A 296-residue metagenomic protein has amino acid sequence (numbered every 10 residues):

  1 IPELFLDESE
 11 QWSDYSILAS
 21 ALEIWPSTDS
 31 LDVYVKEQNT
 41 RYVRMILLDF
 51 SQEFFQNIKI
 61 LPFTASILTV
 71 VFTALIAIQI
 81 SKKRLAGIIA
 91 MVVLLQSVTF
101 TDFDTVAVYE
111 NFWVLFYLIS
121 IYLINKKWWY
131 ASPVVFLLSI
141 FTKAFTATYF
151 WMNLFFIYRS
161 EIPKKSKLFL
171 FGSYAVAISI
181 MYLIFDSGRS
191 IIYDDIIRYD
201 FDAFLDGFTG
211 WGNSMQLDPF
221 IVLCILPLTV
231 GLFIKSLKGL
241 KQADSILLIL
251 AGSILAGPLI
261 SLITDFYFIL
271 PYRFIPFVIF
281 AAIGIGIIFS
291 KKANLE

Functional and structural regions predicted by a protein language model:
P2, K165-L232: Membrane-lumen/periplasm interface segments of specific transmembrane helices in polyprenyl phosphate-linked
E3-L22, L31-L47: Extracytoplasmic catalytic/substrate-binding loops of multi-pass membrane glycan-assembly enzymes
I60-S81: Transmembrane-helix motifs of polytopic, lipid-linked glycan transferases
T69-A74, F220-D244, P258: Hydrophobic, aromatic-rich transmembrane alpha-helices and their immediate juxtamembrane boundary segments
I78-L85, I162-F169, V230-G252, K291-N294: Membrane-interface helix-loop-helix junctions at transmembrane boundaries of multi-pass membrane enzymes, predominantly
Q79-S81, Y117-A131: Membrane-interface transmembrane helices that cradle and orient dolichyl/undecaprenyl
D102-E110: Short acidic/glycine- and proline-prone juxtamembrane loop motifs at membrane-interface regions of multi-pass membrane
Y130-T146, F150-N153: Membrane-interface alpha helices of multi-pass inner-membrane proteins
